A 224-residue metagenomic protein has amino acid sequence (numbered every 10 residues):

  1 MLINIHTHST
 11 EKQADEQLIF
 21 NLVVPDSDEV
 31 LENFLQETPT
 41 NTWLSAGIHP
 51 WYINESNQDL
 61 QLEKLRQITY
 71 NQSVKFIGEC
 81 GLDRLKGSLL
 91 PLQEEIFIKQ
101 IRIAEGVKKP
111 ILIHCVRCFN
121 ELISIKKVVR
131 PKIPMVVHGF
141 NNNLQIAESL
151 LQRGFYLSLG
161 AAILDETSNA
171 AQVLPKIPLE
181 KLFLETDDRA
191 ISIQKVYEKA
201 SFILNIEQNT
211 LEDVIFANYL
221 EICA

Functional and structural regions predicted by a protein language model:
M1-A224: Mid-domain alpha/beta scaffold segments of enzyme catalytic cores
